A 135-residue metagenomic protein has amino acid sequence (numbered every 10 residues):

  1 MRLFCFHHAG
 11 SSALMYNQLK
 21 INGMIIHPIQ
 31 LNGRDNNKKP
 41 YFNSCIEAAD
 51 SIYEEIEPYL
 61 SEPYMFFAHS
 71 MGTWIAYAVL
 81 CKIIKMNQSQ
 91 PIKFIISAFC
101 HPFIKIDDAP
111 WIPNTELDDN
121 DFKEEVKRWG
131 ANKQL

Functional and structural regions predicted by a protein language model:
M1-P63, C100-K123: Active-site catalytic motif of lipid deacylating hydrolases and related acyltransferases
C5, M65-F67, I95: Structural motif
Q18, A78-K82: Active-site signature of alpha/beta-hydrolase-fold catalytic machinery across serine- and Asp/Cys-nucleophile hydrolases
N22, K82-M86: Alpha-helical structural signal in soluble globular domains
A68-G72, A76: Gly/Ala-rich beta-loop-alpha elbow adjacent to hydrolase catalytic centers
A76-V79, D107: A short acidic (Asp/Glu
N87-H101: A conserved short beta-strand
K123-L135: Conserved alpha/beta-hydrolase catalytic His-Asp/Glu region
